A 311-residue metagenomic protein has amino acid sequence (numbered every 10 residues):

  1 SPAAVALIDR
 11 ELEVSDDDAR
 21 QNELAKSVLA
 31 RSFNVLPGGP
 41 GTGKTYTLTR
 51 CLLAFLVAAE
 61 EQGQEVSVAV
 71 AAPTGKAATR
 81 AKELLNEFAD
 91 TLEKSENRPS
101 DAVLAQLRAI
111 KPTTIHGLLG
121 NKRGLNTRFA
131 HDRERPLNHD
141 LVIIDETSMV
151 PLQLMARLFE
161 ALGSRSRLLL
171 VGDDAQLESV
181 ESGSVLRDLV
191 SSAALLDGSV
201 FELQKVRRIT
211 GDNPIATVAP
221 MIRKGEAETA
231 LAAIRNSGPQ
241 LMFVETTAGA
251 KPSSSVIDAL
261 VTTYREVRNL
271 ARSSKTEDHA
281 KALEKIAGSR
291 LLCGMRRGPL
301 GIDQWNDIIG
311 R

Functional and structural regions predicted by a protein language model:
S1, L7, A109-L119, S289-C293: Extended, compositionally biased low-complexity polar/Lys-Gly-rich tracts and adjacent boundary/linker regions are
S1-A25: Pre-P-loop entry segment of helicase/translocase ATPase cores
I8-L12, L85, K122, I309: A general structural motif at alpha-helix termini
V14-S15, E96-R98, K275-T276: Flexible coil/linker segments and helix-coil junctions enriched in charged and small residues
D17-N22, L104, G249-P252: Membrane-interface starts of transmembrane alpha-helices
N22-A25, R31-N236: ASCE P-loop NTPase helicase motor core
A175-R311: Conserved helicase motor core of P-loop NTPases
